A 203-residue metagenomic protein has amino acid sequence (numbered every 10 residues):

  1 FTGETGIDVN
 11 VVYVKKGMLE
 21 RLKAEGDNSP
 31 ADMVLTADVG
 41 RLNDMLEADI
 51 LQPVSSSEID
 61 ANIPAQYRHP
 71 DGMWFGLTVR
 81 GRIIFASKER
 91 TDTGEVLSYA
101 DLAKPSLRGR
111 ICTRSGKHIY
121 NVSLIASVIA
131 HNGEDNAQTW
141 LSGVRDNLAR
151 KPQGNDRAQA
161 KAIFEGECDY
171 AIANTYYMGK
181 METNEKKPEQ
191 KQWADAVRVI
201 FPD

Functional and structural regions predicted by a protein language model:
F1-N43: Early extracytoplasmic/lumenal segment of secretory-pathway proteins
I7, E25-V34, I50, L107-G109 (+1 more regions): Alpha-to-beta junction loops
K15, L35-G40, E58, N155-D156 (+1 more regions): Beta->alpha turn/N-cap motifs
S29-V34, Q52-I84, A100, R110-T113: A structural signal for short loop-to-beta-strand junctions that line the ligand-binding cleft of periplasmic/secreted
V39-I50, H69-L97, I125-A126: Periplasmic solute-binding protein
M45-P53, A65-G72, M181-F201: Ligand-binding "clamshell"
P70-G72, A86-K88, G94, S106-N132 (+2 more regions): Short beta-strand->loop
Y120, S127-I200: Ligand-binding pocket segment of bilobal, Venus flytrap-like solute-binding proteins
